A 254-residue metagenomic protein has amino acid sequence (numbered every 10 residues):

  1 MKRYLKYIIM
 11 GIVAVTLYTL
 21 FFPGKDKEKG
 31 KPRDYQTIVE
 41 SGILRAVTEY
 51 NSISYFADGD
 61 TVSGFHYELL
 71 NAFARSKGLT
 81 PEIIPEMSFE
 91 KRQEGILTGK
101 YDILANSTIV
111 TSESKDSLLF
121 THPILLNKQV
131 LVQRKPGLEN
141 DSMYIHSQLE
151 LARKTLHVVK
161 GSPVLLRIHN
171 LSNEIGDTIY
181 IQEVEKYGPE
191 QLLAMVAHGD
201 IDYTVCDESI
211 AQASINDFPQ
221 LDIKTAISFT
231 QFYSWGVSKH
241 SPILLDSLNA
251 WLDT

Functional and structural regions predicted by a protein language model:
K6-Y7, G11-L17, G24-D116, I181-K186: Extracytoplasmic small-molecule ligand-binding "clamshell" domains of the periplasmic binding protein/Venus flytrap
Y18-K29, Y67-S76, R134-P163, E208-Q212 (+1 more regions): Extended ligand-binding regions for polar small-molecule ligands
T19-G24, E28, G161-Y187, P219 (+2 more regions): Ligand-binding clefts/hinges and TM-proximal coupling segments of bilobed small-molecule sensing domains
P32-Y35, V39-S41, H66-A74, Q93 (+10 more regions): Extracytoplasmic/secreted envelope proteins and their assembly/folding machinery, especially bacterial periplasmic
E40-L44, K77-L79, D116, N127-Q129 (+3 more regions): Envelope-exposed proteins and targeting segments
I43-E49, L118-Y144, W235-K239: Hydrophobic/proline-rich hinge and linker segments of small-molecule sensing/allosteric domains, predominantly
T48-Y50, P85-S88, I109, H122-I124 (+5 more regions): A mature extracytoplasmic/lumenal domain signature
E90-L97, A105-S117, R167-E174, A194-F229: A ligand-binding cleft/hinge motif common to bilobed small-molecule-binding domains
